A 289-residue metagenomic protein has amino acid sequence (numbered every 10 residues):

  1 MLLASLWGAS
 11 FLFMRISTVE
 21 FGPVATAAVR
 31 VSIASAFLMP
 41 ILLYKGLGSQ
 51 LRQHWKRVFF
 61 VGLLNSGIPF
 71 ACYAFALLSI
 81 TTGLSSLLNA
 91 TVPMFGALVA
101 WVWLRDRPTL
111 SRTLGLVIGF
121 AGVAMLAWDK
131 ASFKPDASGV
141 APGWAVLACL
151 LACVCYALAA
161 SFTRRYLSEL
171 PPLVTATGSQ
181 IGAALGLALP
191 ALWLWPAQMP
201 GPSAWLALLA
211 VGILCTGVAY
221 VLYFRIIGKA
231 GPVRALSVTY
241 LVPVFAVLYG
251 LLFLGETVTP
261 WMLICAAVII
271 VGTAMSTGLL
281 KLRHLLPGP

Functional and structural regions predicted by a protein language model:
M1-A28, F75, K134-R165, G288-P289: Glycine-/small-residue-enriched transmembrane alpha-helix faces in small-molecule transporters and effluxers
S5-F11, M39-N89, M125, G212-A230: Specific transmembrane alpha-helical segments of multi-pass solute transporters/efflux pumps, especially DMT/EamA
S17, T26, R30, A76 (+7 more regions): Hydrophobic/aromatic residues within transmembrane alpha-helices of multi-pass small-molecule transporters
T18-I68, F95, V154-A159, A176-W195 (+2 more regions): Transmembrane alpha-helices of multi-pass small-molecule transport proteins
E20-V24, A28, Q50-K56, W128-C155 (+2 more regions): Juxtamembrane helix-entry segments on the extracytoplasmic side of multipass membrane proteins
A27-V29, S66, F70, L84-T91 (+2 more regions): Helix-helix packing/entry segments at the starts of transmembrane helices
L38, F59, V99, P108-A131 (+4 more regions): Hydrophobic transmembrane alpha-helices of multi-pass small-molecule transport proteins
Q53-L63, P108-A121, L170-S179, G231: Cytoplasmic-side transmembrane-helix entry/capping segments in multi-pass membrane proteins
